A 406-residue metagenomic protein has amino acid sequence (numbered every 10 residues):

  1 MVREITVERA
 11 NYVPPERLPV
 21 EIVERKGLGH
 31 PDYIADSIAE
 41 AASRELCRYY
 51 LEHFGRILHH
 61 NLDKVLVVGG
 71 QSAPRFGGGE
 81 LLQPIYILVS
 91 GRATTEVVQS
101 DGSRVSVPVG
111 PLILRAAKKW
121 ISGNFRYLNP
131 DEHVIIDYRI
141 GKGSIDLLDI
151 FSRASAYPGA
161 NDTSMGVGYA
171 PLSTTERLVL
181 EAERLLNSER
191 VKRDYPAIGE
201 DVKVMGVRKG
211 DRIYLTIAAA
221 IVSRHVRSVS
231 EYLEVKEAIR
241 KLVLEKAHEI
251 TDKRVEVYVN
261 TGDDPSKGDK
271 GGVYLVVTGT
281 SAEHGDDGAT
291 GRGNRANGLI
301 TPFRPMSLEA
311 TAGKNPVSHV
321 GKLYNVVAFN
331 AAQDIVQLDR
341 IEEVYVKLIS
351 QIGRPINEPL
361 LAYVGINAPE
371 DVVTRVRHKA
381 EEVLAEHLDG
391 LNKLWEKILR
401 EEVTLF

Functional and structural regions predicted by a protein language model:
M1-R56: N-terminal, positively charged regions that mediate nucleic acid binding
V2-V23, I150-A160, R208-A219, G293-S307: N-terminal, Lys/Arg- and Ser/Thr-rich interaction peptides
E24, I85-R92, L215-V226, A310-K314 (+1 more regions): Short, hydrophobic beta-strand segments
R48, E52-D131: Glycine-rich, N-terminal phosphate-binding loop and its surrounding beta-alpha-beta segment
A73, P265-S281, I352-D371: Short glycine/threonine-rich loop-to-helix capping motif typified by GTGT followed within a few residues by an Asp-Pro
L114-A247, V257-D263: Glycine-rich, mobile lid/loop segments that gate access to catalytic sites or pores
A238-P305, A312-V336: Long, well-ordered mid-to-C-terminal structural blocks that present hydrophobic/aromatic surfaces
V336-F406: Internal helix-turn-beta structural module
